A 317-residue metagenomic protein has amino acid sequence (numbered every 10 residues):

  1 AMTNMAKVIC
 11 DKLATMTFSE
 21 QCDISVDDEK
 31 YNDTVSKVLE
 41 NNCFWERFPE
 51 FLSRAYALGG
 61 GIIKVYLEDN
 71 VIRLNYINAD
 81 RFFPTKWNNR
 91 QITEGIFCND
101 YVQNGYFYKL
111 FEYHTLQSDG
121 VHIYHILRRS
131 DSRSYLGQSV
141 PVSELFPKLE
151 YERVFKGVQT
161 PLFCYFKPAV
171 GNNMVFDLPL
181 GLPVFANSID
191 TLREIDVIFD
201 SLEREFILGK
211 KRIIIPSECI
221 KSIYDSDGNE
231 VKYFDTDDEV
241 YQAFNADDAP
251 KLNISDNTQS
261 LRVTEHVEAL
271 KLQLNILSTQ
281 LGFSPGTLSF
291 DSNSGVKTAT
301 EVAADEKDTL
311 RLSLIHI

Functional and structural regions predicted by a protein language model:
A1-T93: Extended, helix-rich architectural segments
V8, F97, K109, R128 (+2 more regions): Exposed, low-complexity/repetitive linear segments and helix-based recognition motifs, biased toward charged/polar
K12-L13, F51-L58, G105, K109-L116 (+3 more regions): Generic hydrophobic, helix-prone segments enriched in Leu/Val/Ile
L52-A57, Q103, T115-L116, V154-F155 (+2 more regions): A general structural signal for short secondary-structure junctions and capping/turn motifs
I62-G181: Extended, regular secondary-structure scaffolds
L145-D308: Extended, charged amphipathic alpha-helical segments
L312: A motif-centric signal for short, conserved binding hotspots located in accessible loops or intrinsically disordered
I315-I317: Conserved small/polar residues in nucleotide/adenosyl-binding loops
